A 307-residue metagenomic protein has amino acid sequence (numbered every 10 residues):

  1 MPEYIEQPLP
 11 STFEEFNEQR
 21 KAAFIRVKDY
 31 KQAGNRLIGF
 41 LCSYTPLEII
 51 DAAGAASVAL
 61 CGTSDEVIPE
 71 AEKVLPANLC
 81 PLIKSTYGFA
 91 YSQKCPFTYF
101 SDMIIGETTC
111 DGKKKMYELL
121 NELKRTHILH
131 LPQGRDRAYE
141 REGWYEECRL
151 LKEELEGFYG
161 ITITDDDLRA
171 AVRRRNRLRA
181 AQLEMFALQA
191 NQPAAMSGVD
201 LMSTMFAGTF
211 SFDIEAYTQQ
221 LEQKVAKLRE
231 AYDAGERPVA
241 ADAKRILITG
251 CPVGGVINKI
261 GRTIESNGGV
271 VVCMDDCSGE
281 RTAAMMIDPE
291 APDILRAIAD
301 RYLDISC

Functional and structural regions predicted by a protein language model:
P2-R36, E153-V271, D275-M286: A charged, amphipathic alpha-helical module
Q32, I49-T63, E70-A71, C251-C307: Redox- and metal-dependent alpha/beta enzyme cores, enriched for Fe-S-associated oxidoreductases and cofactor-handling
G39-P46, D51-A53: N-terminal basic/disordered segments at the start of proteins
F40-S43, G106-T109, T249-V253: Structural motif
E66-L79: Gly/Pro-rich cap/lid or specificity-loop segments adjacent to the active site
A77-K94, C307: Glycine-rich, highly charged phosphate/nucleotide-binding loops
Y87-E156: Acidic/His-rich segments in extracytoplasmic proteins that coordinate ligands and/or metal ions
Y91-S101, I105, G157-R173, D300-C307: Extended, charge-rich low-complexity interaction segments
